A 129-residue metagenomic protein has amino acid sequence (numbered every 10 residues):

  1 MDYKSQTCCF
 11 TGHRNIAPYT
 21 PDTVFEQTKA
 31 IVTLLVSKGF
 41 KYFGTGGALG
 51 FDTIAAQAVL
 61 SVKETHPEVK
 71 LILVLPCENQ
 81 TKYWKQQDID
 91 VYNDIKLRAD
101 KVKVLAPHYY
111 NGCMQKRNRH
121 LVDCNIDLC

Functional and structural regions predicted by a protein language model:
M1-C129: Acidic/glycine-enriched connector segments
